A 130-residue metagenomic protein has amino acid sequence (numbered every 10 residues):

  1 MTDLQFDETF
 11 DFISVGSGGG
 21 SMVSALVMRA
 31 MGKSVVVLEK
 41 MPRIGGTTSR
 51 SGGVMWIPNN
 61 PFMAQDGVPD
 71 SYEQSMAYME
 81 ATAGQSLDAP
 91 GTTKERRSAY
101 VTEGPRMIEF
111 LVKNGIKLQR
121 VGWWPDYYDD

Functional and structural regions predicted by a protein language model:
T2-L4, K40-D130: Conserved N-terminal/central alpha/beta ligand/cofactor-binding core
F10-V37: N-terminal Rossmann-like FAD-binding beta1-loop-alpha1 element of flavoenzymes
